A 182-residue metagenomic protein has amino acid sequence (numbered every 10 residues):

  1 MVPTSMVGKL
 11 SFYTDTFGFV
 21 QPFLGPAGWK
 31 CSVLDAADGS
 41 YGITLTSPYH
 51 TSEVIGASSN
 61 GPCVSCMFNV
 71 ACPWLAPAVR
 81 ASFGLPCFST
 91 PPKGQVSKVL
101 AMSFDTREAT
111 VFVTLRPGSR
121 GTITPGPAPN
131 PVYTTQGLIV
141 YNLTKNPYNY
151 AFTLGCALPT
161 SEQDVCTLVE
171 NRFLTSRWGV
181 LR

Functional and structural regions predicted by a protein language model:
M1-F12: N-terminal low-complexity, Pro/Thr/Ser-rich intrinsically disordered segments that act as propeptides or flexible
S11-D15, F19, T153-P159: Second-shell loop/turn segments in exported
T16, L24, K145-P147: Extracellular/periplasmic catalytic domains that process cell-envelope and extracellular macromolecules
G18-Q21, I139-Y141: Beta-sandwich interaction modules
F19-A36: Proline-anchored loop/turn motifs at beta-strand termini and strand-loop-strand connectors
L34-R182: Conserved polar/disulfide-associated segments of primarily extracytoplasmic proteins
